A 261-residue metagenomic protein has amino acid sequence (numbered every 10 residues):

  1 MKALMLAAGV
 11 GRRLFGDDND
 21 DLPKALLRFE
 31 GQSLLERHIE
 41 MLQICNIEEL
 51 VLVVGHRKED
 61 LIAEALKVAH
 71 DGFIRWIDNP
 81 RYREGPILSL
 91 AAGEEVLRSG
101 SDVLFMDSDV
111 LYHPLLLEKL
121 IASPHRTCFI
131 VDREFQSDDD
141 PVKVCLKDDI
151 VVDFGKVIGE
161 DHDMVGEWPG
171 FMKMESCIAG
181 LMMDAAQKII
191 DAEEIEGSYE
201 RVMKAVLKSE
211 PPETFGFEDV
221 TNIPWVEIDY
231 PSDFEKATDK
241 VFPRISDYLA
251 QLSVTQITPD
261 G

Functional and structural regions predicted by a protein language model:
M1-A3, V165-G261: Conserved alpha/beta core of the MobA/IspD/sugar-nucleotide pyrophosphorylase nucleotidyltransferase superfamily
M1-D18, L252-S253: N-terminal nucleotide-binding beta1-loop-alpha1 segment
M1-M5, Q32-D102, D260: Conserved N-terminal catalytic core of the sugar/cofactor nucleotidyltransferase
A7, V54, D107, V131: Short beta-strand/turn micro-motifs composed of small residues that flank or help shape donor/cofactor-binding pockets
D20-E36: Short catalytic helix/loop segments, enriched in acidic residues and glycine and frequently bearing histidine
A25, F73-R75, T214-G216: Conserved beta-strand segments of alpha/beta enzyme cores
G100-L111: Short beta-strand-to-loop acidic/aromatic patch adjacent to the donor-nucleotide binding site
H113-I190: Conserved core of the sugar-phosphate nucleotidyltransferase
